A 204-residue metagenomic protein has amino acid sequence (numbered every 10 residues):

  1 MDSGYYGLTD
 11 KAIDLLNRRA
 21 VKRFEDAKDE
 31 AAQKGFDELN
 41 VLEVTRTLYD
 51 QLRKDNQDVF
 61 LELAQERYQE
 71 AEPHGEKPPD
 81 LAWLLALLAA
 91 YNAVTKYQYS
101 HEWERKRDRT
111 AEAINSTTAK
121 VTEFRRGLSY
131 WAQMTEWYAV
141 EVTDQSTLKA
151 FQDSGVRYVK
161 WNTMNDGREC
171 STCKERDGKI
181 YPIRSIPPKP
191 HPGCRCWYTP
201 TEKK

Functional and structural regions predicted by a protein language model:
M1-S146, S154-G155, E202-K204: N-terminal leader/targeting and assembly helices and adjacent pre-domain segments
E123-K204: Acidic, glycine-rich two-metal-ion catalytic cores of nucleic acid-processing enzymes
